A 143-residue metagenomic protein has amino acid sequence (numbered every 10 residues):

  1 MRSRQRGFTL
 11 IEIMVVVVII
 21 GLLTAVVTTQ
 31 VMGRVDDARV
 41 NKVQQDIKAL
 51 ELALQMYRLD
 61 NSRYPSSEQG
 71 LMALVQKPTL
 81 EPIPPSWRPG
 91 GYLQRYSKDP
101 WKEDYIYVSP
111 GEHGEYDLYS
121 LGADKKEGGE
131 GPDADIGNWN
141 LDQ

Functional and structural regions predicted by a protein language model:
M1-R2, M56: Short, contiguous, well-ordered secondary-structure segments
R4-V31: N-terminal single-pass transmembrane signal-anchor helix
G21, Q45, Y116-D117: Short amphipathic alpha-helical leader/targeting segments
A25, P65-E68, W87, E130: Non-catalytic, surface-exposed connector residues within folded enzymatic/regulatory domains
V27-P82: Conserved hydrophobic/amphipathic alpha-helical signal-anchor segments
D36-V40, L52-Q55, N61, M72 (+2 more regions): Short, surface-exposed interaction loops/tails
I83-G90: Short, structured beta-strand/loop micro-motifs enriched in basic residues and often containing a Trp
